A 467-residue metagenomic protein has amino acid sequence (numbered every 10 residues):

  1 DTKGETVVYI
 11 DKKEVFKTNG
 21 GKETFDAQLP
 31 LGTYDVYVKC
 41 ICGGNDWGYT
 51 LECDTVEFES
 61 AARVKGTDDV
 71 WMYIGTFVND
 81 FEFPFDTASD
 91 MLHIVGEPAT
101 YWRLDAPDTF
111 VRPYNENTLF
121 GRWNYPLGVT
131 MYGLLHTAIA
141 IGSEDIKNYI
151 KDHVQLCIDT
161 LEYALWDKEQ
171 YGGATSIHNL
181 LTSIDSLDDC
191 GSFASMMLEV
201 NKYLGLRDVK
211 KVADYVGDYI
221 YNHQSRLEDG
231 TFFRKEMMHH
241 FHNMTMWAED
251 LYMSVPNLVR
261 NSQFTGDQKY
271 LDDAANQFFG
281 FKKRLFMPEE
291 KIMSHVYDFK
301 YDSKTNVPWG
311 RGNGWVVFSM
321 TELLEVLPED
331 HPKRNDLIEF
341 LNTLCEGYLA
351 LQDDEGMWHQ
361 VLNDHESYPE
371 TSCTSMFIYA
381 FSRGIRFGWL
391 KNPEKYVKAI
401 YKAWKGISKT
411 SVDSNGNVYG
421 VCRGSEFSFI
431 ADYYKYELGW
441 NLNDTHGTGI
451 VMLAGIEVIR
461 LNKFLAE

Functional and structural regions predicted by a protein language model:
K3-C53: Beta-strand-rich ligand-recognition modules
Y37-L92: An acidic-aromatic loop/edge-strand motif
A88-N117, Y149-E169, K211-F233, Q268-S294 (+2 more regions): Long, well-ordered core segments of solenoidal/helical folds
L92-G96, Y114-T118, E236, F241-T245 (+8 more regions): Active-site lining segments of carbohydrate-active enzymes
V95-D105, T118-N124, A140, L156-K211 (+3 more regions): CBM-like carbohydrate-recognition segments
T109-A140: Beta-strand-rich domains and repeat architectures in extracellular enzymes and scaffolds, especially beta-propellers
H136-K151, E199-G217, N261-A275, L323-T343 (+3 more regions): Structural helix-adjacent loops and short alpha-helical linkers that scaffold large soluble proteins
L323-L327, R334-F387: Flexible, glycine-rich surface segments
